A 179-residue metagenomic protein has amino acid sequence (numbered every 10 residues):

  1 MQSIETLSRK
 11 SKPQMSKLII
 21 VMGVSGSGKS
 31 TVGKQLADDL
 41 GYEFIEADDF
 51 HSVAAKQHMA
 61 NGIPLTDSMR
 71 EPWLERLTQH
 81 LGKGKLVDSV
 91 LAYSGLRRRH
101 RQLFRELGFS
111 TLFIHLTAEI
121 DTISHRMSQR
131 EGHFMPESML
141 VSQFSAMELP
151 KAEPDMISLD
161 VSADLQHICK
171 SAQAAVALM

Functional and structural regions predicted by a protein language model:
M1-S16: Extreme N-terminal, non-catalytic leader segments that precede Walker-type/kinase nucleotide-binding cores
V21: Hydrophobic anchor at the beta1->P-loop junction of P-loop NTPases
S25: The conserved Walker
K29: Conserved lysine of the Walker
K34, D38-Q79: Conserved substrate/cofactor phosphate-moiety recognition/catalytic segment in nucleotide-dependent phosphotransferases
H51, L96, A118-T122, D164: Conserved nucleotide-binding/hydrolysis micro-motifs of P-loop NTPases
S68-L112, L116: Glycine-rich phosphate-binding loop used to anchor ATP phosphates in small-molecule kinases, encompassing both
Q129-Q173: Small-molecule kinase domains that catalyze NTP-dependent phosphoryl transfer to phosphate-bearing small molecules
